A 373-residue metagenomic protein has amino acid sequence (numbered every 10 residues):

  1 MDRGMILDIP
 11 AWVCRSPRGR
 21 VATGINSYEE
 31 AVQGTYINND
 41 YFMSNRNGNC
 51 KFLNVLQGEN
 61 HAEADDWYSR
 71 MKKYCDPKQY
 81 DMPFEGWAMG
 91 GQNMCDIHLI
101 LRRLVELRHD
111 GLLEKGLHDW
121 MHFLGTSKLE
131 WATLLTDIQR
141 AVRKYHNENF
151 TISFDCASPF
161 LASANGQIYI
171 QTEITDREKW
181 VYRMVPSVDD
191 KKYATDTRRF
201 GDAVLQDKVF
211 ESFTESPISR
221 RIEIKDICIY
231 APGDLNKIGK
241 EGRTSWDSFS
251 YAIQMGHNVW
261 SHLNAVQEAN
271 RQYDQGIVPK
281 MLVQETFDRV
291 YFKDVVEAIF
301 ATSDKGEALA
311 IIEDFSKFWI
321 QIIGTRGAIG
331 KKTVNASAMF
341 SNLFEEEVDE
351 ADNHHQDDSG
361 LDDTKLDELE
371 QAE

Functional and structural regions predicted by a protein language model:
M1-H61: Active-site beta->alpha loop and helix N-cap motifs at the rims of alpha/beta catalytic domains
M1-I6, N39-N49, D76-M82, N353-E373: Intrinsic structural disorder
V13-G19, D189-E373: C-terminal extensions of enzymes
G24, Q79, G111, G116 (+5 more regions): Short, flexible coil/linker elements and helix-boundary hinge sites characteristic of intrinsically disordered
N26, N38-N39, N45-N49, N54 (+11 more regions): Detector for Asparagine
Y28-A31, T35, A64-M71, I100 (+4 more regions): Generic structural signal of hydrophobic/aromatic residues within well-ordered alpha-helices of folded domains
N47-P217: Glycine-rich phosphate/ribose-binding loops and adjacent secondary-structure elements that form binding surfaces
